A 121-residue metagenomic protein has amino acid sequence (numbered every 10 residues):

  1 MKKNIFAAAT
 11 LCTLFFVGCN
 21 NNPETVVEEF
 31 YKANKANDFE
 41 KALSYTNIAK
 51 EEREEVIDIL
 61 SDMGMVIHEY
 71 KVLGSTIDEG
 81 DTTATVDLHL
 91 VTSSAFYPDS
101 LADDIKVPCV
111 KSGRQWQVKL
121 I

Functional and structural regions predicted by a protein language model:
M1-I5: Positively charged n-region of N-terminal signal peptides that target proteins for export
F6-L11: Sec-dependent N-terminal signal peptides
F15-G18: C-terminal motif of bacterial Sec signal peptides marking the signal peptidase cleavage site
N21: Short, conserved catalytic or interaction motifs in soluble domains
E24-T25, N34-D87, Y97: Short solvent-exposed beta->alpha transition segments
I77-I121: Exposed beta-sheet edge and beta->alpha loop/turn motif
